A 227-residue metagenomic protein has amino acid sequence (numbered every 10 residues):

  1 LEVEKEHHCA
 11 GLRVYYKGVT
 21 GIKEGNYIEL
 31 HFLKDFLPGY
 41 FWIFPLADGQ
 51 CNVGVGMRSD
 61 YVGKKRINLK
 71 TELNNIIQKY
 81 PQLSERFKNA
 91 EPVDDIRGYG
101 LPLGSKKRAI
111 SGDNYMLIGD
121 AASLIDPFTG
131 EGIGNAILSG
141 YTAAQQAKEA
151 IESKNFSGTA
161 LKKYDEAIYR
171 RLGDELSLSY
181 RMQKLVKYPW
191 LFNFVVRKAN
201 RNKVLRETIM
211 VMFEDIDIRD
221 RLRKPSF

Functional and structural regions predicted by a protein language model:
L1-F87, P102: Predominantly flavin-linked oxidoreductase catalytic cores and closely associated redox partners
K5, K65-L73, R108, N114 (+7 more regions): Generic structural signal for well-ordered, non-membrane alpha-helical segments in soluble metabolic enzymes
E6, G21, D35, F41 (+9 more regions): Short capping/connector residues at structural and topological boundaries
A10, V14, I28-L30, K34 (+9 more regions): Flexible, active-site-adjacent loop/turn segments at secondary-structure boundaries
G25-L30, Q146-E152: Short, charged low-complexity linear motifs
G63-Q146, E152: FAD/FMN-dependent oxidoreductases across multiple families
K148-F227: C-terminal helical "tail/cap" subdomain of flavin- and related membrane-associated enzymes
